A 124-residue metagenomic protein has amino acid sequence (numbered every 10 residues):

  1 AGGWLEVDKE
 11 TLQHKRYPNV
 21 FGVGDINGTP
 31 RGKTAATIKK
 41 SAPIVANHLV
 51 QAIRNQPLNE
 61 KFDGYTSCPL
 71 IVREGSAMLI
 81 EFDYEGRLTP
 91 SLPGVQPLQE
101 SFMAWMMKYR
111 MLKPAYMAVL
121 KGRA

Functional and structural regions predicted by a protein language model:
A1-K40, N47-Q51: FAD-site-proximal beta/loop scaffold in flavoenzymes
G3-F21, V72-L92: FAD-binding beta-loop-beta segment adjacent to the flavin cofactor pocket
T37-I44, S76-F82: Short, electropositive alpha-helical surface patch
I38-G64, L70: Internal hydrophobic alpha-helix adjacent to the cofactor/substrate pocket in enzyme cavities
D63-S76, K108-L112: A short, charged, Gly/Pro-tolerant segment at domain boundaries
L79-A124: C-terminal auxiliary extensions adjacent to catalytic cores
